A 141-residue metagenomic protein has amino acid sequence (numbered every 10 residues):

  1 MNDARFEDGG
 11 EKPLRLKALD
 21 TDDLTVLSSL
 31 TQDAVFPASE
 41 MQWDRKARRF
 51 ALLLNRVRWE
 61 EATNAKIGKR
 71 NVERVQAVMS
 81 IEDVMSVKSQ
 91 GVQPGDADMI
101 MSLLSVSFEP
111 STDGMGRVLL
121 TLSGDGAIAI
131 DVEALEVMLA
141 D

Functional and structural regions predicted by a protein language model:
M1-D141: Surface-exposed, interaction-prone regions used to assemble/regulate multi-protein complexes
